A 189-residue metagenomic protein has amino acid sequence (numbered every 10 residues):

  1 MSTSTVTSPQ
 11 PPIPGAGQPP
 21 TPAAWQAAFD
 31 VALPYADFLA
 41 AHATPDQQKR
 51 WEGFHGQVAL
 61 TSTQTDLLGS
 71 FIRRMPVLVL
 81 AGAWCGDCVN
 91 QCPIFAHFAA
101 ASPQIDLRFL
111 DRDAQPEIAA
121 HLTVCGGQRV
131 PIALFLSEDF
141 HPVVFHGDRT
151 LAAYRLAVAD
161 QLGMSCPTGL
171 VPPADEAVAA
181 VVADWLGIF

Functional and structural regions predicted by a protein language model:
M1-P76, H97-Q104, A119-R129, E138 (+1 more regions): Non-globular targeting/processing and membrane-anchoring segments
R73-A81, C85: Short active-site neighborhood of thiol/selenol oxidoreductases, capturing the structured segment around
G82-A83, R112, E138: Beta-hairpin (beta-strand-turn-beta-strand) motif
G82-F95: Short, thiol/selenol-centered motifs that function as redox-active sites or metal-ligating centers
R108-L110: General small-molecule cofactor/ligand-binding pocket signal
D113-E117: Short acidic loop-to-helix transition motifs that present clustered carboxylates
